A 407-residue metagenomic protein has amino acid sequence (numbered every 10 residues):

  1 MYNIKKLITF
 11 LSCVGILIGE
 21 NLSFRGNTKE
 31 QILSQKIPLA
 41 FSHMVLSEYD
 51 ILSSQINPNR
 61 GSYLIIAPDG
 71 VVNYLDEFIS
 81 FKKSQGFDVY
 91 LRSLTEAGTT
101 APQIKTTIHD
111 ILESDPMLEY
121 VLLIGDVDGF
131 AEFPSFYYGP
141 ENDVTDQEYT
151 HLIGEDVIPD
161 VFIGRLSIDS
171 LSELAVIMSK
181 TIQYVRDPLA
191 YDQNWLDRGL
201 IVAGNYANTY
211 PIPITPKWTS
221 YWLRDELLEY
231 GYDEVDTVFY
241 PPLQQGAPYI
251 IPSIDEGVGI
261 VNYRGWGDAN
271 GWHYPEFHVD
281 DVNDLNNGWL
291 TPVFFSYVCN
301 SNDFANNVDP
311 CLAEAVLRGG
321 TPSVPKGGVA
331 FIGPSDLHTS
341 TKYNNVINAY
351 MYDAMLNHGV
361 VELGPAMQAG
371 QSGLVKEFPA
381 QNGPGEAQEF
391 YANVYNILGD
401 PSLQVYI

Functional and structural regions predicted by a protein language model:
N3-S12: Sec-dependent signal peptide recognition, specifically the positively charged N-region followed immediately by
L11-E20: Hydrophobic h-region of N-terminal signal peptides that target proteins for export in Gram-negative bacteria
G19-I407: Cysteine-dependent hydrolase recognition
